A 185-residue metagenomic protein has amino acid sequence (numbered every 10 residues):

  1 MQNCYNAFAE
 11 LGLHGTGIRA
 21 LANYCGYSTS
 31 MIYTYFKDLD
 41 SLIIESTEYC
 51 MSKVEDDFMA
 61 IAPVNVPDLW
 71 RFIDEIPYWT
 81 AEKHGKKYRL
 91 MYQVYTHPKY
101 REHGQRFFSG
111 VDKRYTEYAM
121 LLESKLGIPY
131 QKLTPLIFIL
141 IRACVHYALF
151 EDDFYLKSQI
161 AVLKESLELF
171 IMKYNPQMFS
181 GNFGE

Functional and structural regions predicted by a protein language model:
N3, A7-S41, E45: Helix-turn-helix
N3-E10, K53-I61, L90, V94 (+1 more regions): Solvent-exposed, amphipathic alpha-helical segments
I18, E48-E55: Short, basic, alpha-helical segments at the C-terminal edge of helix-turn-helix-like DNA-binding modules
E45, D56-K83, I137, I160: Hydrophobic alpha-helical connector segments
E55, K99-G127, Q131-P135, A161: Amphipathic alpha-helical packing segments from all-alpha helical-bundle domains
E75-E117: Short secondary-structure transition hinges
I128-F150, S158-L169: Hydrophobic alpha-helical segments that form the core of small-molecule binding pockets and/or dimer interfaces
Y174-E185: C-terminal effector-binding regulatory domain of bacterial HTH transcription factors
